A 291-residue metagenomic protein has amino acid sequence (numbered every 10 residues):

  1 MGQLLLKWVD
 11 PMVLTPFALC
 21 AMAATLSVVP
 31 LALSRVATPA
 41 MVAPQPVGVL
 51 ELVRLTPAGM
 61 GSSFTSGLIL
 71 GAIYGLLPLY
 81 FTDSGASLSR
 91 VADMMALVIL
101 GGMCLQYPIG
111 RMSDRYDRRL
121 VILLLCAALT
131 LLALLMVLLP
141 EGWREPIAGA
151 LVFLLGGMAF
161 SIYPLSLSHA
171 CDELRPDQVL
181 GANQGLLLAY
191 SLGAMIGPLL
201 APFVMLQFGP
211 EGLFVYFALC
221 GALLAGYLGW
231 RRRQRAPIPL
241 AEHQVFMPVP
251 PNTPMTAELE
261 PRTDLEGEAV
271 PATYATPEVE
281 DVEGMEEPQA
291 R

Functional and structural regions predicted by a protein language model:
Q3-D10, A21-A40, L224-R232: C-terminal membrane-cytosol helix-exit motif in multi-pass small-molecule transporters
L6, L105-R118, M205-L206: Helix-to-loop junctions at the C-terminal end of transmembrane segments in multipass secondary transporters
K7-M22, F203-G221: A membrane-interface helix-boundary motif in multi-pass transporters
P39-P44, R231-R291: Intrinsic disorder in cytosolic terminal tails and internal cytosolic loops of multi-pass membrane transporters
G75-R90: Short amphipathic helix-loop junctions that connect adjacent transmembrane helices in Major Facilitator Superfamily/SLC
L88-S89, L174-L186: Loop-to-transmembrane helix entry/capping segments in MFS-fold secondary transporters and related SLC/MFSD carriers
L120-L135, A218: Structural signature of the two symmetry-related core transmembrane helices
F160-R175: Intracellular juxtamembrane helix-capping segments at the cytosolic ends of symmetry-related transmembrane helices
